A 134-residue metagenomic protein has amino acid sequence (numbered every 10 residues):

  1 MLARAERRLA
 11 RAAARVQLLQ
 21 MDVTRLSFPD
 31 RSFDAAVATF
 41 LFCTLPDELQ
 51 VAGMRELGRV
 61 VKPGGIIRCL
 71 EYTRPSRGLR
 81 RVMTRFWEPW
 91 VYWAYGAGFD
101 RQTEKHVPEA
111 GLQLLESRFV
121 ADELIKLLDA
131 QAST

Functional and structural regions predicted by a protein language model:
M1-R25: Class I SAM-dependent methyltransferase SAM/SAH-binding core
T24-A36: A short acidic, Gly/Pro-enriched loop at the edge of an enzyme's catalytic core that lines a small-molecule cofactor
A35-L49: A short SAM/SAH-binding and catalytic strip from SAM-dependent methyltransferases
V51-P63: A short glycine-rich, Lys/Arg-flanked "PGG" loop and its adjoining helix->strand segment in the class I
G64-Y72: Conserved beta-strand signature within the Rossmann-like core of class I S-adenosyl-L-methionine
Y72-R77, V120-D122: Short "lid" loop at the C-terminus of a central beta-strand within the Rossmann-like core of SAM-dependent
Y95-G111: Short alpha-helix
G111-T134: Core SAM-dependent methyltransferase catalytic element
